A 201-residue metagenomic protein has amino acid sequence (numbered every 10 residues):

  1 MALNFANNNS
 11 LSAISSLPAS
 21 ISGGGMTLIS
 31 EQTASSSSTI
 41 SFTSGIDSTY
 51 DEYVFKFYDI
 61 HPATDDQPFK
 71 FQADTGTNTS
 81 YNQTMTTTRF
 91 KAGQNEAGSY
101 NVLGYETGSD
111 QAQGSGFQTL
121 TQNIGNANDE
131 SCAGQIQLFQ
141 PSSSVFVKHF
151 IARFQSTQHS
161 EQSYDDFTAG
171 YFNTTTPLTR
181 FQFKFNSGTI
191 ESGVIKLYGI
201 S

Functional and structural regions predicted by a protein language model:
A2-S201: Surface-exposed molecular-recognition determinants
